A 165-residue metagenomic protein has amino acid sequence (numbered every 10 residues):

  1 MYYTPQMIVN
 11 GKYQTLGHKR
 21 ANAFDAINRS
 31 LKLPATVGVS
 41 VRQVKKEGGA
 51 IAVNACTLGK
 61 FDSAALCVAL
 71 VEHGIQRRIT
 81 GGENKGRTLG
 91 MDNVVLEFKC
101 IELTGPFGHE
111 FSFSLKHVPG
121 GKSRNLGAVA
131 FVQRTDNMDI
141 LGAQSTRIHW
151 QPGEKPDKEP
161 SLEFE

Functional and structural regions predicted by a protein language model:
M1-E165: Short, conserved sequence motifs used for protein processing/export or organelle targeting and for catalysis
